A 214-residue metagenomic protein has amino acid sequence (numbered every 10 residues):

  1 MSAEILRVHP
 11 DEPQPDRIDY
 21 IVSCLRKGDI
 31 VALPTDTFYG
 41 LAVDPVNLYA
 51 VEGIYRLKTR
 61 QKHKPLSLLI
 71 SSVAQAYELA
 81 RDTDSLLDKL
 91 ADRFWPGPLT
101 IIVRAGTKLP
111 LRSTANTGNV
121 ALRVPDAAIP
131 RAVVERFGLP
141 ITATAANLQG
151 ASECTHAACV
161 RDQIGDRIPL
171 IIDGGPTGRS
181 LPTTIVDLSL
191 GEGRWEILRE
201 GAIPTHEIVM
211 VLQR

Functional and structural regions predicted by a protein language model:
M1-R214: Active-site-adjacent structural elements in enzyme catalytic cores
